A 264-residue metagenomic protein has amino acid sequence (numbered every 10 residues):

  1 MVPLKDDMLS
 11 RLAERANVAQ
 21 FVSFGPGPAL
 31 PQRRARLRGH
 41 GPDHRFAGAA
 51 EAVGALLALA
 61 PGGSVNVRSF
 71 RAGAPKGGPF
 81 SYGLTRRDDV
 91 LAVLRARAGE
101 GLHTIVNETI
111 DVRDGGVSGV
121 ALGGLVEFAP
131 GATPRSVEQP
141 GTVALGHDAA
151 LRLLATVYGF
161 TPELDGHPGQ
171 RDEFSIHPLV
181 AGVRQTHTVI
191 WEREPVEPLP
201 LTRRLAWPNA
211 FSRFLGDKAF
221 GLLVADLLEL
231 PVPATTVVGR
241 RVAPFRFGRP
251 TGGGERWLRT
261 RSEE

Functional and structural regions predicted by a protein language model:
M1-E264: Nucleotide/phosphate-binding sheet-loop regions of phosphoryl- and nucleotidyl-transfer enzymes
